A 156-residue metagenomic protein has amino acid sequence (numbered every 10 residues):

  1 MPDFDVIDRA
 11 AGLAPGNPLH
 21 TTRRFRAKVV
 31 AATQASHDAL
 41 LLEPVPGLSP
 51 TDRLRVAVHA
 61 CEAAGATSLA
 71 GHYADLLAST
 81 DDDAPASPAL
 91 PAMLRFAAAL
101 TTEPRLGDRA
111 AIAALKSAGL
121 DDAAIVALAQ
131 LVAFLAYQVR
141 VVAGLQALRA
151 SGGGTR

Functional and structural regions predicted by a protein language model:
M1-D81, A150-R156: Secretory/endomembrane lumenal or extracellular ectodomains immediately following the signal peptide
S36, R55-C61, M93-T101, V126-Q138: Short alpha-helical scaffolding segments that buttress acidic/His motifs in well-ordered protein cores
P46-D52, S87-P88, G119-A124: Structural motif
G65, T101-G107: Short helix-coil transition sites and intra-membrane helix breaks within transmembrane domains of multi-pass
Y73-E103: Alpha-helical ds-nucleic-acid-binding substructure associated with the helix-hairpin-helix region of base-excision DNA
G107-A118, D122-R156: Preference for long, well-ordered alpha-helical segments
